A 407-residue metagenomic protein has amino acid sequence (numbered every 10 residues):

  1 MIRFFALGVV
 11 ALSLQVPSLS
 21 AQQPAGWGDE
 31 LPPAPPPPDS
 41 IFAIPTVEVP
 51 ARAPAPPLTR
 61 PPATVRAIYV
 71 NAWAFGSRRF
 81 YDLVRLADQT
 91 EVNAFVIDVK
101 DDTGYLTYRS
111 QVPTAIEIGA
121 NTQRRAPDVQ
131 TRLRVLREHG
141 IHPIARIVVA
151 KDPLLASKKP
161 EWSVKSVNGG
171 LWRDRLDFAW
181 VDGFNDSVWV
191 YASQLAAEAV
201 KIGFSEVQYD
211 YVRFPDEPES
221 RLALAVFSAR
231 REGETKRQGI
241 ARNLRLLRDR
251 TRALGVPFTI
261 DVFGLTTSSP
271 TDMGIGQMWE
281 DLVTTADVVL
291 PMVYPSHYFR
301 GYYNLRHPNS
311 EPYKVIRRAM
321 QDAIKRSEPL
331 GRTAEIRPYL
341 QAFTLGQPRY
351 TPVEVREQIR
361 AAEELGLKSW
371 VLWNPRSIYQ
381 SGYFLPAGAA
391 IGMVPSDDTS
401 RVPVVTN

Functional and structural regions predicted by a protein language model:
P56-N71, F75, R134, A145 (+1 more regions): Active-site-adjacent "subsite" loops/lids of carbohydrate-active enzymes
R66-A74, V112-A126, R175-V190, A229-Q238 (+2 more regions): The substrate-binding groove and active-site-proximal loops of carbohydrate-active enzymes, especially glycoside
Y69, I144-V148, D152, Q208-Y209 (+2 more regions): Aromatic-lined carbohydrate-recognition surfaces of secreted/lumenal glycan-active proteins
F75-D88, D186-E198, P270-L282, Y350-A361: Short, acidic/polar
Y81-Y105, K201-E206, V288, E364-S369: Catalytic domains of carbohydrate-active enzymes, especially glycoside hydrolases
T103-V148, E217, L222-L254: Aromatic-lined substrate-binding rim segments of carbohydrate-active enzymes
T107-G119, D152-R175, P215-R230, Q277 (+1 more regions): Aromatic- and acidic-residue-enriched segments that line the glycan-binding/catalytic groove of carbohydrate-active
A286-H297, P312-R317, D322, R326-D397: Substrate-binding cleft of secreted/luminal carbohydrate-active enzymes
